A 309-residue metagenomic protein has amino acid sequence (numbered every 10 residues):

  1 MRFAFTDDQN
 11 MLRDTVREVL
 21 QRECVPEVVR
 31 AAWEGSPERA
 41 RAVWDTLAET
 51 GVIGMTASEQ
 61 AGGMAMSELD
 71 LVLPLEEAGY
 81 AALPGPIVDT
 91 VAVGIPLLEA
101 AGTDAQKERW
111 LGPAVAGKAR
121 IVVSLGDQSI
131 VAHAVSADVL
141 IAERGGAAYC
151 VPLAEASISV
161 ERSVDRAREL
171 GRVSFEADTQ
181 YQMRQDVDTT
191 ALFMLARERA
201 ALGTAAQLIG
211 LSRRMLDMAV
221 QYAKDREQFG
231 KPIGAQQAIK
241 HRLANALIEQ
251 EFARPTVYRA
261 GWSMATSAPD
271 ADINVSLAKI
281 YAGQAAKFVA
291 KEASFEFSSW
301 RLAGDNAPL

Functional and structural regions predicted by a protein language model:
M1-Y80, A101-D104, P113-K118, D186 (+1 more regions): Alpha-helical interface subdomain recognition
R2, L83-D89, P96, G102-Q221: FAD-binding core of flavoproteins
L73, E77, V93-L97, R109: Generic beta-strand or strand-like secondary-structure segments
T90-V91, T256: N-terminal alpha-helical segment
